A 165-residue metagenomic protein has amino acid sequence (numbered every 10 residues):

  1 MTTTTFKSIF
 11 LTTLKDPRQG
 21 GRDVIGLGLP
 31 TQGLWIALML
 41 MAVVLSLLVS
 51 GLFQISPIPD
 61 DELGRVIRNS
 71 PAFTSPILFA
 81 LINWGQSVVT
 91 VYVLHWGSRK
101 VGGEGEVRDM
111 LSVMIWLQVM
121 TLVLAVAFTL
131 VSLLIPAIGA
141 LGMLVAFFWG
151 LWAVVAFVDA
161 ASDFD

Functional and structural regions predicted by a protein language model:
M1-I9, A140-F147: Alpha-helical transmembrane segments and their immediate interhelical/interface regions in integral membrane proteins
T2-G105: Selected alpha-helical membrane-embedding segments in polytopic membrane proteins
V91-W96, K100-D165: Hydrophobic alpha-helical transmembrane segments and adjacent short intramembrane/lumenal linkers of inner/organellar
